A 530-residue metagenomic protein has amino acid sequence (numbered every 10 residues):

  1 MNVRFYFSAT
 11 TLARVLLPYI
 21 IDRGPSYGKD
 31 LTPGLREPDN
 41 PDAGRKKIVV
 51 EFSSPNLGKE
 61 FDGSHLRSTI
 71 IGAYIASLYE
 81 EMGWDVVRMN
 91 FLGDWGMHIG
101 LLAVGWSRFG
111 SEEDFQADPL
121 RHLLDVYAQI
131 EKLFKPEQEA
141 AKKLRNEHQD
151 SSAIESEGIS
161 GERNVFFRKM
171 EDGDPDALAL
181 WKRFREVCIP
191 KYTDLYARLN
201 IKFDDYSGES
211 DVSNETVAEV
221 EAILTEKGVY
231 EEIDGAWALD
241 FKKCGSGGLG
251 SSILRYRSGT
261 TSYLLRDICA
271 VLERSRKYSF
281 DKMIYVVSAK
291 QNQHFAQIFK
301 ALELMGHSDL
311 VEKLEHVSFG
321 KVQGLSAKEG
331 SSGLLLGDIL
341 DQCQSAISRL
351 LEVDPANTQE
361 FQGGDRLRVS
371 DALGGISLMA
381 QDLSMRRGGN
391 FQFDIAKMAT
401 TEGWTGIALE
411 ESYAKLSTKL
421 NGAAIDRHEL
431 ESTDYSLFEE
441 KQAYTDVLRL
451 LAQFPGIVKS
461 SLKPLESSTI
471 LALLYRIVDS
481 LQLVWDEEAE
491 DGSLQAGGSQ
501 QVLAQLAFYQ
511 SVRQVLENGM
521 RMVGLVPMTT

Functional and structural regions predicted by a protein language model:
M1-A13, D22, T32-T530: Non-catalytic interaction-recognition regions
L17: Glycine-rich, acidic/polar active-site loops that bind/position phosphate-bearing ligands
